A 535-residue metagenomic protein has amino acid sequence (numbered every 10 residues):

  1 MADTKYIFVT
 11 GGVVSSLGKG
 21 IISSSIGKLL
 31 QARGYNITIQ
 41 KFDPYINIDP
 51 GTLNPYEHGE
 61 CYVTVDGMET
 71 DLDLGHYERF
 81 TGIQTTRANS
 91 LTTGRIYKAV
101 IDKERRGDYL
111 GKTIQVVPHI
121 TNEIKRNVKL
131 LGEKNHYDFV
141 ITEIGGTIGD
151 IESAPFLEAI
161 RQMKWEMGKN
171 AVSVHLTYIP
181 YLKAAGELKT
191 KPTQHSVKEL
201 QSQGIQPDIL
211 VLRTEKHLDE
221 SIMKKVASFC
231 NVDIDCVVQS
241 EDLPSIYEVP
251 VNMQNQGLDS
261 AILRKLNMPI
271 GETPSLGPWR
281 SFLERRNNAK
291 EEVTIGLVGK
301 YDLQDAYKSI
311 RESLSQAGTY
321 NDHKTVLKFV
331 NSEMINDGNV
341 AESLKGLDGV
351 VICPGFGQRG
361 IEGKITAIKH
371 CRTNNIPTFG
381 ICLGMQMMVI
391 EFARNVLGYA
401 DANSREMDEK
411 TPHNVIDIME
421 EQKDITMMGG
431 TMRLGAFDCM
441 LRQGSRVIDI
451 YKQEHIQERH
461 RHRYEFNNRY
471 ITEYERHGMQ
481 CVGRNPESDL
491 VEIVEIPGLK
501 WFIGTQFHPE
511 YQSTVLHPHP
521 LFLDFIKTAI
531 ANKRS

Functional and structural regions predicted by a protein language model:
M1-T325, E333-G349, F356-G357, K364-H370 (+3 more regions): Flexible phosphate-sensing "switch/lid" loops adjacent to ATP/NTP-binding sites across phosphate-transfer
D3, Q206, D233, E291 (+6 more regions): A generic structural signal for well-ordered coil/turn residues at beta-strand boundaries that shape enzyme active-site
G11, K41, T214, E241 (+12 more regions): Active-site proximal loops enriched in glycine and acidic residues that flank catalytic Cys/His/Asp and coordinate
L17-G20, S24-K28, A32, S343-C439 (+2 more regions): Cysteine-nucleophile active-site neighborhood
E57-V65, L243-Y247, I352, T373-F379 (+3 more regions): Short beta-alpha connecting loops at secondary-structure transitions that line or flank enzyme active sites
L182-K189, Q386-N395, I496: Glycine-rich, charge-decorated loop segments at or immediately adjacent to ligand/cofactor-binding or catalytic sites
R285-A289, V340-E342, M407, M428-T431 (+3 more regions): Replace "in large, NTP-powered and nucleic-acid-processing enzymes" with "in large, NTP-powered factors and other
L434-D438, R442-S535: C-terminal and late-domain segments of enzyme folds
